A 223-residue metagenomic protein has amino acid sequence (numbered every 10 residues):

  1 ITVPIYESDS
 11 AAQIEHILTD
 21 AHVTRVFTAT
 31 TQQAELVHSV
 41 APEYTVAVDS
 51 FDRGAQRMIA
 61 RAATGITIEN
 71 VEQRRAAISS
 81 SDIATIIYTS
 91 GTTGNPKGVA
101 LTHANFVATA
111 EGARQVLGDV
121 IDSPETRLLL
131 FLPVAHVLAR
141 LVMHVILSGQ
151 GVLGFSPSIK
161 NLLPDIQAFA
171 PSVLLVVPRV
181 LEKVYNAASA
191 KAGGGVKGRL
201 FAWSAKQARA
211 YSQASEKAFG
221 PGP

Functional and structural regions predicted by a protein language model:
I1-F27, G98-A100, Q150-S158: Short beta-strand->loop structural element characteristic of the AMP-binding/adenylate-forming
A12-Q13, L36, N161-L162: Short acidic active-site motifs
I14-E15, R75, I87, L163: Short hydrophobic/charged patches on amphipathic alpha-helices used for structural packing and interfaces
V26, I83, T89-T92, L128 (+3 more regions): Conserved S/T- and glycine-rich ATP-binding loop of Class I adenylate-forming
Q32-S80, A188-P223: ANL superfamily adenylate-forming
I66-Y88, N95, I121-R127: Conserved pre-ATP/AMP-binding loop-to-beta segment of ANL
A84-A110: Conserved AMP-binding A3 loop
V107-R127, V134-F219: Conserved AMP-binding/adenylation subdomain of ANL enzymes
